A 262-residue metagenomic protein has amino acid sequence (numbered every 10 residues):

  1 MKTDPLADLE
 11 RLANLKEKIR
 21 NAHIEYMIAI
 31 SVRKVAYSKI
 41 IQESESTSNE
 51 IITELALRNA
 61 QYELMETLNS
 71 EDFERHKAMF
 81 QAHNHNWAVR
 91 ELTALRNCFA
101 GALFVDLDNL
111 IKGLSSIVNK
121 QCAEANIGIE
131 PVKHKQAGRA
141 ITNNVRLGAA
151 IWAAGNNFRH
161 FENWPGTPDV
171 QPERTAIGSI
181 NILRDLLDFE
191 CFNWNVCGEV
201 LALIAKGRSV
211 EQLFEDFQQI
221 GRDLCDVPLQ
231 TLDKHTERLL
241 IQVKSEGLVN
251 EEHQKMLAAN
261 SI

Functional and structural regions predicted by a protein language model:
M1-L57, E63-N97, H134-I262: Acidic, Ser/Thr/Gly/Pro-rich intrinsically disordered interaction regions
R90-A100, F104-V118, C122, N126: Eukaryote-skewed repeat-based solenoidal scaffolds used as protein-protein interaction platforms, primarily
L114-H134, G166-Q171: Short acidic alpha-helical/loop segments enriched in Asp/Glu that coordinate divalent cations
